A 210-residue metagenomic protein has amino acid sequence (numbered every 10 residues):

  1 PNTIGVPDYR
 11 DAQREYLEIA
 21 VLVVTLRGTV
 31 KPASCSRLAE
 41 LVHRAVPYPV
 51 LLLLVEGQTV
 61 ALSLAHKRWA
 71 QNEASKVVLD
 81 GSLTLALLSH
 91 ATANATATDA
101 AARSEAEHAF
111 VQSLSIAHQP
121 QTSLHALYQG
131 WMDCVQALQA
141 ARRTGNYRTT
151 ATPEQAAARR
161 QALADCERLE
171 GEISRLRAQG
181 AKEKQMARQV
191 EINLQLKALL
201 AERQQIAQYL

Functional and structural regions predicted by a protein language model:
P1-Q71: N-terminal, leucine/charged-rich tether regions that mediate assembly and partner docking in large macromolecular
A33, P47, A126, A187 (+1 more regions): Short, well-structured alpha-helical interface segments that form or flank functional binding sites
L38-V42, Y128-W131, V135, I206: Generic structural signal of hydrophobic/aromatic residues within well-ordered alpha-helices of folded domains
L41-H43, V50-H108: Charged mid-protein connector segments
G57, Q136, K197: Residue-level marker of positions within ordered structural domains that often coincide with functionally constrained
L88-A181: Negatively charged, Asp/Glu-rich surface segments that serve as flexible interaction/assembly modules
P153, L163-L210: Alpha-helical oligomerization segments
